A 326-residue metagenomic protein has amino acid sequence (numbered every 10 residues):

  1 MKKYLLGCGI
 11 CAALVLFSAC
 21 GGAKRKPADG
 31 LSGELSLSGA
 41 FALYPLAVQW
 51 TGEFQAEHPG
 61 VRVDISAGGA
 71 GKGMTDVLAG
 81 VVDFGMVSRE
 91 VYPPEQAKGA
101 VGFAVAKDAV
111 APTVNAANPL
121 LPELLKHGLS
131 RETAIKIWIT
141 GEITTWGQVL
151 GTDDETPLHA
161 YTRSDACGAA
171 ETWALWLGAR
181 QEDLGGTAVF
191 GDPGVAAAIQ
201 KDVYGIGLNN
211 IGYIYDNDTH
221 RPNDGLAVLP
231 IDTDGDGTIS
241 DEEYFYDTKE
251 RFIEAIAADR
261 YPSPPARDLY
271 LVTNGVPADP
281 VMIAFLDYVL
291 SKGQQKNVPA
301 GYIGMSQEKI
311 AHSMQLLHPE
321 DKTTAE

Functional and structural regions predicted by a protein language model:
M1-G9: Bacterial N-terminal signal peptides that target proteins for export
V15-A19: C-terminal motif of bacterial Sec signal peptides marking the signal peptidase cleavage site
C20-G71, T75-L78, V87-V91, Q96 (+3 more regions): Exported/periplasmic ABC-transporter solute-binding proteins
V81: Conserved functional loop/turn residues at catalytic and ligand-binding sites
